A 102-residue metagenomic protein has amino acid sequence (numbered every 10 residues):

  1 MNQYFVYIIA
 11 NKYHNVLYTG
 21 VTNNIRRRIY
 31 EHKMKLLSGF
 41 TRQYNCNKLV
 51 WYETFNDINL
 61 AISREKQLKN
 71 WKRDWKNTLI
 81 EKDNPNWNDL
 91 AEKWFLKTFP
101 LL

Functional and structural regions predicted by a protein language model:
M1-S38, R42-Y52, I62-K66, D83-P85 (+1 more regions): GIY-YIG nuclease catalytic motif and its immediate N-terminal context
F55: Short, surface-exposed polybasic/aromatic micro-patch for ligand or macromolecular engagement
I58: C2H2-type zinc-finger recognition helix
K66-I80: Short arginine-rich
